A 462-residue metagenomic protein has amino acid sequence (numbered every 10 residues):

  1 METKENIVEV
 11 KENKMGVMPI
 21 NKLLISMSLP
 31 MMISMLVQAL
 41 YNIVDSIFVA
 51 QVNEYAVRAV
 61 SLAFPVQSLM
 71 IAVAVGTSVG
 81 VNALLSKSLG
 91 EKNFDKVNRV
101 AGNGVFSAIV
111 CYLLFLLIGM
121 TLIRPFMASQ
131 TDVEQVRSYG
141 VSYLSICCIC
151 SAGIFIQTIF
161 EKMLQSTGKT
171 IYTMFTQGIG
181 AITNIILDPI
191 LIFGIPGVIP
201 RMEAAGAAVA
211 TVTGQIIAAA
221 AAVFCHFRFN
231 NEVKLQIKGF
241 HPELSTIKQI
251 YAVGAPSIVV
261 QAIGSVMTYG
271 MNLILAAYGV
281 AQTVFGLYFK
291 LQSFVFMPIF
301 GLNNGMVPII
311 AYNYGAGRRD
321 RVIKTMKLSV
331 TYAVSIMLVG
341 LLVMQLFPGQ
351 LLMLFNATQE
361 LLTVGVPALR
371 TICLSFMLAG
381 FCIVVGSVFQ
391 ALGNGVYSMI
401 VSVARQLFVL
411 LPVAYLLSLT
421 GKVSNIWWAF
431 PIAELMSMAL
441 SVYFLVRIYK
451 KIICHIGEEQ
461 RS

Functional and structural regions predicted by a protein language model:
M1-S28, L85-A152, I199-G254, I310-S375 (+1 more regions): Short alpha-helical transmembrane segments in multi-pass integral membrane proteins
V17, N21-L40, V44, V66-V73 (+6 more regions): Residue-level signal for short hydrophobic patches within transmembrane helices of multi-pass membrane transporters
S26-D45, I146, G180, G214-A218 (+4 more regions): Transmembrane helical elements of multi-pass membrane transporters/channels
I33, D45-V49, V60, L85-G90 (+22 more regions): Hydrophobic/aromatic residues within transmembrane alpha-helices of membrane transport systems, especially the TMDs
L36, L40-R58, M127-E134, I190-M202 (+5 more regions): Helix-terminus/linker motif at the lipid-water interface of multi-pass membrane proteins
V57-L117, I154-T173, V284-L342, L346-P348 (+1 more regions): Small-residue-rich hydrophobic transmembrane alpha-helices
L69-A72, N184-P189, A219-V223, F294-M297 (+3 more regions): Hydrophobic transmembrane alpha-helices of multi-pass small-molecule transporters
S78, C147-Q165, T173-A181, A207-A222 (+4 more regions): Short runs within selected transmembrane alpha-helices of multi-pass transporters and secretion channels
